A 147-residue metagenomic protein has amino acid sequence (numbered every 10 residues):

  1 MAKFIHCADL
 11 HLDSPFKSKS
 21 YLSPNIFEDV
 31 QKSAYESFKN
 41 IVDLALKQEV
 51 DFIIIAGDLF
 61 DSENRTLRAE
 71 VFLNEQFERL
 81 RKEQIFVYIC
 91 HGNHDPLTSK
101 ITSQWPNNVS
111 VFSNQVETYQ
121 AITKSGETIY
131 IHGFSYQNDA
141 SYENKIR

Functional and structural regions predicted by a protein language model:
M1-E70: N-terminal active-site segment of His-dependent metallophosphoesterases
F52, E63-R147: His/Asp/Glu-rich metal-coordinating catalytic cores of metallo-dependent phosphodiesterases/hydrolases acting on
